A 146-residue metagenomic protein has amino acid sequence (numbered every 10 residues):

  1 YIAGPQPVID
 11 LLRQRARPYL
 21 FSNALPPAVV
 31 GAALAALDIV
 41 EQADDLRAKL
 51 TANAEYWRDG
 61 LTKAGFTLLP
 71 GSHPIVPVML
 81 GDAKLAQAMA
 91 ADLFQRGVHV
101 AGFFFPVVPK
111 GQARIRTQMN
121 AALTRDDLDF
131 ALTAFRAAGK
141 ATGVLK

Functional and structural regions predicted by a protein language model:
Y1-D44: Conserved core segment of the aminotransferase class I/II
G4-Q6, N53, F103: Fold-independent oxyanion-binding glycine-rich loops and adjacent beta-strand/coil segments at enzyme active sites
P5-I9, A83, A122-T124: Short, glycine-/Ser/Thr-/acidic-enriched flexible segments
L11-Q14, A35, Q42-G60, D92 (+2 more regions): A non-catalytic, amphipathic alpha-helix used as a structural packing/dimerization or gating element in enzyme scaffolds
L20-L25, G65, G102-V107: Short beta-strand/turn micro-motifs at beta-sheet edges
G31, A48, K84, D126-D129: A generic "alpha-helical surface" signal
A48-R58, T62-G97, V107, G111-Q112 (+1 more regions): Conserved PLP-binding catalytic core of the aspartate aminotransferase-like
Q95-H99, P106-K146: PLP-dependent enzyme catalytic core of the Aspartate aminotransferase-like
